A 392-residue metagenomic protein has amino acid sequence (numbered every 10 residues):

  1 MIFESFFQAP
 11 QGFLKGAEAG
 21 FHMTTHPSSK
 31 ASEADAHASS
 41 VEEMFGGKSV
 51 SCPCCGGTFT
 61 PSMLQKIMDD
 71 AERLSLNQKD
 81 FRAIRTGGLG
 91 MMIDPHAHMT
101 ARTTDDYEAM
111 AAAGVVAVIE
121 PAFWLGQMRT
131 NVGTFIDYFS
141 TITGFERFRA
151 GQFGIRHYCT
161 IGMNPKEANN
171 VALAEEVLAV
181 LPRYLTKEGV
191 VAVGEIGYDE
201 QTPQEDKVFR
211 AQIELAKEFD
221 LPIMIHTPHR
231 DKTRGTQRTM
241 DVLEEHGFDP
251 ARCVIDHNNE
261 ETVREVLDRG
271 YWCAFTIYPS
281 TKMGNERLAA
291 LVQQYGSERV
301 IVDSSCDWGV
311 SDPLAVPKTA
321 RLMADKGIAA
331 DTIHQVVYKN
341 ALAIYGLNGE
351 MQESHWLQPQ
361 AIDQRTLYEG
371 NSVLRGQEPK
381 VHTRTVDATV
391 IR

Functional and structural regions predicted by a protein language model:
I2, F6, F13, T24-H26 (+6 more regions): Mid-to-C-terminal alpha-helical segments outside catalytic/metal-binding sites
I2, F6-F7, T25-K30, S39-K48 (+6 more regions): Mid-domain alpha/beta scaffold segments of enzyme catalytic cores
A122-G126, I277-K282, C306-D307: Short, acidic/turn-prone active-site loops that include or flank metal/cofactor- and phosphate-binding residues
M128-N131, K282-A289, V310-D312: Short, charged, surface-exposed secondary-structure boundary motifs
G151-F153, E245-D249, Q294-G296, D325-D331: Short helix-capping segments at alpha-helix termini
R210-Q294, E298-I301: Catalytic pocket-lining loop regions of alpha/beta-barrel enzymes, especially the amidohydrolase/enolase/GH5 lineages
Y295-P313: Short acidic/histidine-rich active-site segments
